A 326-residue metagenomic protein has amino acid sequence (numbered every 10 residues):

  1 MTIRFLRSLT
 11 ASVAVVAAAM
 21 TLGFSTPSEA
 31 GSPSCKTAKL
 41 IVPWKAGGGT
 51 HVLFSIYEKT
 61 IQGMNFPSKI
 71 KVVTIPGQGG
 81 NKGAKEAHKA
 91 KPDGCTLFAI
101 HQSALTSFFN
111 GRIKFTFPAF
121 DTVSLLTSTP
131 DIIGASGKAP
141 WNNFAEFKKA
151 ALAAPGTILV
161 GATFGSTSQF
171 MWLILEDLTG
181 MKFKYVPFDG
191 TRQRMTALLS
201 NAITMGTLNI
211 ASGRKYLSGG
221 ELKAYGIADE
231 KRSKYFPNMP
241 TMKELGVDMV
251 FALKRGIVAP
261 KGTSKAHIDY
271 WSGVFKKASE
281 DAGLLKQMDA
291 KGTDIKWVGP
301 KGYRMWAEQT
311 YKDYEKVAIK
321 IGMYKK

Functional and structural regions predicted by a protein language model:
T2-V13: Bacterial N-terminal signal peptides that target proteins for export
A11-G23: Bacterial N-terminal signal peptides
F24-A30: Sec/Tat signal peptide C-region and signal peptidase I cleavage site
A30-A119, T157, F164, S168 (+4 more regions): N-terminal (or domain-start) structured segment
K36-T37, L178-M181, K265-K326: An extracytoplasmic/periplasmic, membrane-proximal ligand-sensing/linker region
F98-A104, A162, G190-T191, L208-G213 (+3 more regions): Beta->alpha turn/N-cap motifs
A119-V160: A conserved helix-loop-strand patch within extracytoplasmic ligand-binding domains of the periplasmic binding
S128, G213-E280, Q309-D313, V317: C-terminal lobe and pocket-closing loops of periplasmic/extracytoplasmic Venus-flytrap solute-binding proteins
